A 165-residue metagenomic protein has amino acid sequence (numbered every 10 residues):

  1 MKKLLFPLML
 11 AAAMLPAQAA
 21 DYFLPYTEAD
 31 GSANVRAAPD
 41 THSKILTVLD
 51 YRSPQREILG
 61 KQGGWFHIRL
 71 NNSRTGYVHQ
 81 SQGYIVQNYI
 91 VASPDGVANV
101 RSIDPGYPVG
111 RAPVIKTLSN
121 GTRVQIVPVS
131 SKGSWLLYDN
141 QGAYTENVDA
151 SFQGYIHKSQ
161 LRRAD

Functional and structural regions predicted by a protein language model:
L4-A13: Sec-dependent N-terminal signal peptides
A13-L15, A19, V78, V100: Short stretches within intrinsically disordered, low-complexity N-terminal or propeptide regions
Q18-Y26: Cleaved targeting-peptide boundary
A20-D21, G60, R69-D95, P113 (+1 more regions): Boundary regions of SH3-family modules and the immediately adjacent low-complexity/disordered segments in eukaryotic
E28-G64, S93-K132: Beta-loop motif signature
V35, I68, V78, V100 (+5 more regions): Hydrophobic beta-strand residues in large extracellular and virion-surface proteins
R101-G106, L137-T145: Short regulatory "switch" loops immediately downstream of catalytic or recognition motifs within protein catalytic
